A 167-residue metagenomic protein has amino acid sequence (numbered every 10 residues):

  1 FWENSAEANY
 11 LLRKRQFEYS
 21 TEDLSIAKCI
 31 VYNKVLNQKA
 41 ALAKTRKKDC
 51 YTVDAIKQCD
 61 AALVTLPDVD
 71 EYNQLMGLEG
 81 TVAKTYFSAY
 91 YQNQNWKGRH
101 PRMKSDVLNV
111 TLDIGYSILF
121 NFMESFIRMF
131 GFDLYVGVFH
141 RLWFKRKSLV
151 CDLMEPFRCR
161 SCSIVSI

Functional and structural regions predicted by a protein language model:
W2-S5: Glycine-rich loop at the start of a catalytic domain that most often binds anionic cofactors/ligands
E7-I167: Active-site helix-to-loop segments that bind/position phosphate- or nucleotide-bearing substrates and donors across
